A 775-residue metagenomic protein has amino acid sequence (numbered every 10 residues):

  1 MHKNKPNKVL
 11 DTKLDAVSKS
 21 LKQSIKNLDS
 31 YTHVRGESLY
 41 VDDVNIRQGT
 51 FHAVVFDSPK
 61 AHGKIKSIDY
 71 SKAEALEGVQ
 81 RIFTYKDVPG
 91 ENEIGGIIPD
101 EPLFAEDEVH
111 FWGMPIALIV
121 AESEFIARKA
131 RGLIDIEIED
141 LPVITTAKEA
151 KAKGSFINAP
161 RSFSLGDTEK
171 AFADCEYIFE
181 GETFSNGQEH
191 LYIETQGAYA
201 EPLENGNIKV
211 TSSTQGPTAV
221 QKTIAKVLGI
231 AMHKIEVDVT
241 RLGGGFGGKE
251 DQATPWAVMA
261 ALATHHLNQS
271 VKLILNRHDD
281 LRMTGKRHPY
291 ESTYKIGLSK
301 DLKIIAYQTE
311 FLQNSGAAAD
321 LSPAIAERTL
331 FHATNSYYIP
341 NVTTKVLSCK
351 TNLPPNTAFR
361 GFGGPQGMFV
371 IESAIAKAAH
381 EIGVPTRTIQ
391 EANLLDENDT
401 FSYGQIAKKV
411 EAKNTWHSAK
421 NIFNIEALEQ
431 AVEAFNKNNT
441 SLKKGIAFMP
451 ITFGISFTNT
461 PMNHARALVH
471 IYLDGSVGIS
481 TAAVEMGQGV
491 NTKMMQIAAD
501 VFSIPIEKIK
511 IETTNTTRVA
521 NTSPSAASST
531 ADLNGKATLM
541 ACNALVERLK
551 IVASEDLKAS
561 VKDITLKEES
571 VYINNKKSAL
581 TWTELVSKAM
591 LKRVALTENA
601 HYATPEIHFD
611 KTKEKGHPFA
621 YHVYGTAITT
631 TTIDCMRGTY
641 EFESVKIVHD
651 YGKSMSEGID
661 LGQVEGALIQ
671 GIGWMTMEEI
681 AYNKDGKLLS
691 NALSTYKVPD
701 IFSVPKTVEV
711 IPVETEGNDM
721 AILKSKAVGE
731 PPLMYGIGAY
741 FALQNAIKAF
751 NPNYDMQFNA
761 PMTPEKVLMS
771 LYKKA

Functional and structural regions predicted by a protein language model:
M1-A159, I178-G181, H266-N268: Flexible, low-hydrophobicity surface segments
H2, Y85-K86, G229-K234, T264-V271 (+4 more regions): C-terminal catalytic domains of large/alpha subunits in multi-subunit enzymes
Q23, D29-T32, G36, R161-A198 (+3 more regions): Glycine-rich loop/linker segments at domain edges
P89-E91, D174-Q188, L273-D280, L442-G454 (+1 more regions): Short Pro/Gly-enriched beta-strand edge/turn motifs at strand-loop
N92-I97, A130-L133, S212, Q221-T223 (+13 more regions): Short acidic, glycine/serine/threonine-rich loops at helix termini
K148-L228, L394-S476, L689-D700, E709-I711: Helix-loop-helix junctions that connect adjacent transmembrane helices in secondary transporters/permeases, recognized
G245-N268, K272-I274, V490-A498: Thiamine diphosphate
I455-V519, K536: Catalytic phosphate/nucleotide-handling subdomain of diverse soluble enzymes
